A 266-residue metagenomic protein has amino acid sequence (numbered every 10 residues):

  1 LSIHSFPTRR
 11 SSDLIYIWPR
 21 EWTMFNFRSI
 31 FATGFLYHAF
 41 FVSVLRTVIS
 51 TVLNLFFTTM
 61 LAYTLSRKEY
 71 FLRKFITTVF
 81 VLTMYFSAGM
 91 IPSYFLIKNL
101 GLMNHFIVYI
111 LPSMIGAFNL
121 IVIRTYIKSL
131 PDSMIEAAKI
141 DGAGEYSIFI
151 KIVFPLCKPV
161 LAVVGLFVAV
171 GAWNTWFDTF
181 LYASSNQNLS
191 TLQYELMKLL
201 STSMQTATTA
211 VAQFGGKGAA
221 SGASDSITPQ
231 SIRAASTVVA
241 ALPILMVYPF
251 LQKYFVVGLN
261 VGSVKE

Functional and structural regions predicted by a protein language model:
S2-S5, R9-E266: A hydrophobic, multi-pass inner-membrane permease signature
